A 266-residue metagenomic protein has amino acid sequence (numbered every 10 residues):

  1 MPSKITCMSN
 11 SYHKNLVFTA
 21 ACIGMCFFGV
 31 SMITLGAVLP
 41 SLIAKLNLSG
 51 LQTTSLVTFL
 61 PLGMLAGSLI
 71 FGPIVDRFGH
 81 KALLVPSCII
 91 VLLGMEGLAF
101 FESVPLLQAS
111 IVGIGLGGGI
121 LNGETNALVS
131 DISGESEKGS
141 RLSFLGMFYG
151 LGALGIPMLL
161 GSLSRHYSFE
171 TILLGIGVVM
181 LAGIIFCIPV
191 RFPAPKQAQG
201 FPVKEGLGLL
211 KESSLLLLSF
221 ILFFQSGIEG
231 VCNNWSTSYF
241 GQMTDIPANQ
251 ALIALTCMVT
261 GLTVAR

Functional and structural regions predicted by a protein language model:
V17, I23-P40, L48, C232-T237: Extracytoplasmic
I33, P61-L65, L69, L154 (+1 more regions): Residue-level signature of mid-helix packing/kink "hotspots" within the transmembrane helices of 12-pass Major
L35-G36, S213-T256: Extracytoplasmic gate region of multi-pass secondary transporters
N47, G79, F100-P105, D245: Helix-breaking motifs and short loop linkers at transmembrane-helix boundaries and internal kinks in secondary membrane
A66-E102: Conserved MFS/SLC helix-loop-helix module at the cytosolic interface between two early adjacent transmembrane helices
G94, P105-G113: Paired small-residue
I111-M147: Cytoplasmic helix-loop-helix junction between adjacent transmembrane helices in 12-TM secondary transporters
F144-R191: Helix-loop-helix hairpin linking two adjacent transmembrane segments in secondary transporters
